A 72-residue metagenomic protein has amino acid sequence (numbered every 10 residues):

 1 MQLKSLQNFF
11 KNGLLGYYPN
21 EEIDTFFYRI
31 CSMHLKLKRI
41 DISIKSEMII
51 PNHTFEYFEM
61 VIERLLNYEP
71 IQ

Functional and structural regions predicted by a protein language model:
M1-L35, R39-I42: Non-catalytic accessory regions of SAM-dependent methyltransferases
S32-Q72: Conserved AdoMet
